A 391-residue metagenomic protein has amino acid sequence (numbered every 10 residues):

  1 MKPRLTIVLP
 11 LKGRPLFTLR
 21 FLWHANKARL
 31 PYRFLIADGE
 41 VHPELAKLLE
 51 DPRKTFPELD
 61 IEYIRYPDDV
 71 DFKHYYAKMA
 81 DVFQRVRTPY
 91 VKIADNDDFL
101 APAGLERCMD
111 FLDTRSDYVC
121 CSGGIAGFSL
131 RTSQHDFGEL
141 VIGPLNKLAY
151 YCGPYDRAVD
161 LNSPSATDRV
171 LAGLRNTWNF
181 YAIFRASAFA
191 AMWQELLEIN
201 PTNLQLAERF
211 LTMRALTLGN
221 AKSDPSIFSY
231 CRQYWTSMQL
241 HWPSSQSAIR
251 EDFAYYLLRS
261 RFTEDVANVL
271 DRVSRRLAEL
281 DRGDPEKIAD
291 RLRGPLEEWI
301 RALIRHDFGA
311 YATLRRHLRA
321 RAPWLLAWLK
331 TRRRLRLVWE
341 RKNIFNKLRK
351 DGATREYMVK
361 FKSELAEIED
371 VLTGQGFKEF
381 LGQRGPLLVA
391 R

Functional and structural regions predicted by a protein language model:
M1-H24: N-proximal low-complexity "stem/linker" segments adjacent to membrane-targeting elements
W23-Y32: Short, acidic, metal-binding catalytic loop of nucleotide-sugar glycosyltransferases
A37-L49, D68: A conserved acidic beta->alpha catalytic loop
P67-V86: Glycine-rich, basic loop-to-helix element that forms the pyrophosphate-binding segment of sugar-nucleotide handling
V91: Short aromatic/hydrophobic "clamp" motif used to bind/position activated sugar donors
L105-L148: Conserved donor NDP-sugar-binding/catalytic core segment of glycosyltransferases
G124, K222-S229: Catalytic beta-strand/loop signature of glycosyltransferases that borders the donor
A188-M192, N200-P225: A short, conserved alpha-helix in the catalytic core of glycosyltransferases
